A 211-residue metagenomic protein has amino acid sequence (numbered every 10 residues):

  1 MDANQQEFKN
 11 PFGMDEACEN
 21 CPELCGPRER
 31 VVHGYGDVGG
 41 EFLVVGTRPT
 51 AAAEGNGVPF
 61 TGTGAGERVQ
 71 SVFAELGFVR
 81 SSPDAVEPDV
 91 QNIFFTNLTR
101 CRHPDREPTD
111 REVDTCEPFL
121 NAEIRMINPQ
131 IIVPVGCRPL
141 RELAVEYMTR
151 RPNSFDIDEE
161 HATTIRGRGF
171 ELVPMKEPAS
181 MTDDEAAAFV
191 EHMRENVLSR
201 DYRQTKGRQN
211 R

Functional and structural regions predicted by a protein language model:
D2-R211: A polyanion-binding, active-site-adjacent surface
